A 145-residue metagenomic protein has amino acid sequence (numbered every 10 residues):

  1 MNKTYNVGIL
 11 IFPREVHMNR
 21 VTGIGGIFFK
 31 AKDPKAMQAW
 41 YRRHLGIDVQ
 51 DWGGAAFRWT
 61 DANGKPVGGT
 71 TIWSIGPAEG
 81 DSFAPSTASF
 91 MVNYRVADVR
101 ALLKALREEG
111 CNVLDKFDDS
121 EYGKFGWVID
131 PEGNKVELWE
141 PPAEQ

Functional and structural regions predicted by a protein language model:
N2-Y5: Intrinsic-disorder-associated, low-complexity terminal segments enriched in Asp/Asn/His/Tyr and depleted of Lys/Arg
I9-Q38, S89-Y94, P142-Q145: N-terminal beta-strand motif that seeds the catalytic metal site of vicinal oxygen chelate
M18-T22, F28-I72, E108: Core segments of cupin and vicinal oxygen chelate
K32-A36, P85-K135: Vicinal oxygen chelate
W59-K65, V128-P131, P141: Active-site beta-strand termini and strand-to-loop segments that position acidic
A62-P66, E79-G80, A97-R100: Short, charged/polar surface micro-motifs in flexible loops or helix N-caps
P77-E79, D115, E140-P142: Acetyl-CoA-dependent GNAT
D119, L138-Q145: Short beta->alpha transition motifs characteristic of CBS
